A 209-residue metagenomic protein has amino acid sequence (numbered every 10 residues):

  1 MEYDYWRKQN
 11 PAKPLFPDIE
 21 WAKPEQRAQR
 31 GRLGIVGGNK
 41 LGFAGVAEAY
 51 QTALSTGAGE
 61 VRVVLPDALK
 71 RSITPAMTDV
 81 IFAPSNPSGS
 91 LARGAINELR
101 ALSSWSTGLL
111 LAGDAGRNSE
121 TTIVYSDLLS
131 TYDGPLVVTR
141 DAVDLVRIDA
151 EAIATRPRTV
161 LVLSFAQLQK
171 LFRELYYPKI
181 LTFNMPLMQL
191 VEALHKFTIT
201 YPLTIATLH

Functional and structural regions predicted by a protein language model:
M1-A28: Positively charged, low-complexity intrinsically disordered leader regions
D4-R7, P66-H209: Glycine-rich phosphate/dinucleotide-binding loop and adjoining beta-alpha-beta core of small-molecule
P11, I35-G37, G57, A112 (+1 more regions): Short, contiguous strand/loop micro-motifs
P14-D18, R62, L91-G94: A general structural motif
P17, Q51-A53, D114-S119: An N-terminal domain-start capping segment
A22-P84: Substrate-binding N-lobe of the ribokinase-like
